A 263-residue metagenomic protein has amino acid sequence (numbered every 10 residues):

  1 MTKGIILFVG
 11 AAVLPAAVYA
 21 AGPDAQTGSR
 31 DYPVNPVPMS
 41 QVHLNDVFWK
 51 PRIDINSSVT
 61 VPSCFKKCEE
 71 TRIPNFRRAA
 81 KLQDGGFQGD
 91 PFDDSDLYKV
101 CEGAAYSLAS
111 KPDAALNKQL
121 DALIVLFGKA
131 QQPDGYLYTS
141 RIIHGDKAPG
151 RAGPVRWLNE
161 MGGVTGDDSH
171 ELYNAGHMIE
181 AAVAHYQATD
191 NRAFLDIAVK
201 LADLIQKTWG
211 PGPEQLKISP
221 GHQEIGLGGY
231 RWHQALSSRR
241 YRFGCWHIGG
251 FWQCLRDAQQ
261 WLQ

Functional and structural regions predicted by a protein language model:
M1-G4: Positively charged n-region of N-terminal signal peptides that target proteins for export
I6-A17: Bacterial N-terminal signal peptides
A20-Q263: Glycan-recognition and catalytic cores of secretory/periplasmic carbohydrate-active enzymes
